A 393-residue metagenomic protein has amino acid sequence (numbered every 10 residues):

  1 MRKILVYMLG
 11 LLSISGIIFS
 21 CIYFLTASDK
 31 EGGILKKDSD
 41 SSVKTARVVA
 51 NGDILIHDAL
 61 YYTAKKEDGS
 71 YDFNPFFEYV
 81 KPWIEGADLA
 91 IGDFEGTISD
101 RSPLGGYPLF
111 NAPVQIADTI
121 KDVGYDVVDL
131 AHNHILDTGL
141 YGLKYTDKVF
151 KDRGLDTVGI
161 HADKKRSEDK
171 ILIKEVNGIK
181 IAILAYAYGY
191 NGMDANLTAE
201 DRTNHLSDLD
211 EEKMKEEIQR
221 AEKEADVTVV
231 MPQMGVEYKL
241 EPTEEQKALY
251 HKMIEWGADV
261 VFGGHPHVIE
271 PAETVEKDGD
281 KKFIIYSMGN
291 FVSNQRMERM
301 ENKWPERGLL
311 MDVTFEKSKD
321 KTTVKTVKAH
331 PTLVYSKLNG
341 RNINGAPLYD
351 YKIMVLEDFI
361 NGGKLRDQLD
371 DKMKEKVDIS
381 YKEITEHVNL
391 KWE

Functional and structural regions predicted by a protein language model:
M1-R2: N-terminal hydrophobic targeting signals that begin at the initiator methionine
L5-E393: Acidic, metal/ion-coordinating pockets
